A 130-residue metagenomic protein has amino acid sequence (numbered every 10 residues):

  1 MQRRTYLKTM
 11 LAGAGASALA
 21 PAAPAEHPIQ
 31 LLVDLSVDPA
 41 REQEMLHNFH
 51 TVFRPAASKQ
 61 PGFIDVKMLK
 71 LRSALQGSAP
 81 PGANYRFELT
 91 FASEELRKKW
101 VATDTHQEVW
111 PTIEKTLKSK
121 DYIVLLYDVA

Functional and structural regions predicted by a protein language model:
M1-T5, A16-E26: N-terminal twin-arginine translocation
Q2-A14, V52, A56-I64, T90-L125: An amphipathic, aromatic/His-enriched active-site/gating alpha helix that lines ligand/cofactor pockets
A20-E44: C-terminal segment of N-terminal export signals and the immediately downstream linker at the start of the mature
I29, A83-Y85, K120: Residues that flank catalytic or metal-binding motifs in active/ligand-binding sites
V37-P39, F91-S93, D128-V129: Non-catalytic surface loops within mature trypsin-like serine protease
R41-M45, L96-K99: Short, conserved charged micro-motifs
L46-H50: Amphipathic, non-transmembrane alpha-helical scaffold segments
R54-R86, L126-V129: Short, glycine- and small/hydrophobic-rich beta-strand elements in well-ordered beta-sheets
